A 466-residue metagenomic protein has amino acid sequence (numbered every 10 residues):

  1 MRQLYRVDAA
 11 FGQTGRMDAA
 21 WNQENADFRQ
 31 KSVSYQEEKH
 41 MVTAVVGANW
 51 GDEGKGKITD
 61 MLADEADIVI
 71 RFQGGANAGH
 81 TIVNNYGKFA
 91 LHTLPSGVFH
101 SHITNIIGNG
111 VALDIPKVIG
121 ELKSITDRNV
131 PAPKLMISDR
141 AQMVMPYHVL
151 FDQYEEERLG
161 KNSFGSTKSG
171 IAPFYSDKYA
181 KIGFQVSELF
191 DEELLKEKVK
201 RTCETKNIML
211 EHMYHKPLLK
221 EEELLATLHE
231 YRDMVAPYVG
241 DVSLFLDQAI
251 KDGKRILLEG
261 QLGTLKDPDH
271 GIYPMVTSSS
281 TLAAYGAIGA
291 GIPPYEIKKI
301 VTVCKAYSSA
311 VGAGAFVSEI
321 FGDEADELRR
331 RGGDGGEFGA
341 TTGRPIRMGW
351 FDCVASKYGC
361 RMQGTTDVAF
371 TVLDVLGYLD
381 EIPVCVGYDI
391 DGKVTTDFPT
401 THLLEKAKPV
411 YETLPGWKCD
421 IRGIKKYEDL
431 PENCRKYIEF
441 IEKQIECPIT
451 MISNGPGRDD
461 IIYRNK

Functional and structural regions predicted by a protein language model:
R2-Q3: Compositionally biased, intrinsically disordered low-complexity segments enriched in Pro/Arg/Gln/His
A9-G12, A19, A26, V33: Short hydrophobic alpha-helical segments enriched in small aliphatic residues
F11-T14, H40: Low-complexity intrinsically disordered segments
G15-A20, N25, F184, G364: Hydrophobic alpha-helical membrane context
A20, Q30, S34-M41: Extreme N-terminus of proteins, especially the signal/transit-peptide cleavage junction and the first residues
E37-K466: Non-transmembrane, aqueous-exposed alpha-helical and coiled segments at domain scale
